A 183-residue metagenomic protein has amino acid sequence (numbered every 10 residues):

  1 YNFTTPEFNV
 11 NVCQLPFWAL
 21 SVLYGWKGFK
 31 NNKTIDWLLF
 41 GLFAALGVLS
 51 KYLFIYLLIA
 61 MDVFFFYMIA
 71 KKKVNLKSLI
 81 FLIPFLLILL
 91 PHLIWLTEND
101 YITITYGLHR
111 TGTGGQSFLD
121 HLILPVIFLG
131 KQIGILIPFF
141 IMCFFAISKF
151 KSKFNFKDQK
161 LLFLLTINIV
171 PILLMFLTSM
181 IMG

Functional and structural regions predicted by a protein language model:
Y1, L177-M182: Juxtamembrane "helix-exit" motif on the non-cytosolic side of transmembrane helices
F3-C13: Short acidic/glycine- and proline-prone juxtamembrane loop motifs at membrane-interface regions of multi-pass membrane
N11, D36-F40, L53, L57 (+2 more regions): Residue-level signature of transmembrane alpha-helical entry/exit and packing/kink sites in multi-pass membrane
V12-L20, L58-I59, I137: Membrane-embedded alpha-helical segments of multi-pass membrane proteins, especially the transmembrane helices
S21-L39: Membrane-interface transmembrane helices that cradle and orient dolichyl/undecaprenyl
L46, L58-L161, P171, S179: Transmembrane-lumen/periplasm boundary regions of multi-pass, lipid-linked membrane glycan transferases
